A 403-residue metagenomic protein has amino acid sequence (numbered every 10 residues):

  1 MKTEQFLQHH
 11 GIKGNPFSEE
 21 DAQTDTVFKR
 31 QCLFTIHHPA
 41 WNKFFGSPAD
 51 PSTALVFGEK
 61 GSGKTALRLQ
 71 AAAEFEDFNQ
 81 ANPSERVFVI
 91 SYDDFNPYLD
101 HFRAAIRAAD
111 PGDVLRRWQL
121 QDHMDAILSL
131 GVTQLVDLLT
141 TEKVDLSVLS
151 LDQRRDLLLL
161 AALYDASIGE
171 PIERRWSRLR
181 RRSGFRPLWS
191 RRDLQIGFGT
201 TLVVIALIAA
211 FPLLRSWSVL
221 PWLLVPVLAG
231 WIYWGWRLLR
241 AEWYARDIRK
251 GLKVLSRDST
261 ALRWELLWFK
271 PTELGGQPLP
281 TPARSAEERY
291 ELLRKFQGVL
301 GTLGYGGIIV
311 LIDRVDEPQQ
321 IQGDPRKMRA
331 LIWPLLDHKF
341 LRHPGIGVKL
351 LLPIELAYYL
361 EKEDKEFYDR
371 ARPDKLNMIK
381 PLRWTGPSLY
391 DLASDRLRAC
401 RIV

Functional and structural regions predicted by a protein language model:
M1-Q5, F75, W243-V403: The catalytic "switch" region of P-loop NTPases
L7, G11-P16, G58-G61, D93-N96 (+3 more regions): Short, flexible loop/turn elements at secondary-structure junctions
Q8-F45: N-terminal pre-Walker A segment at the start of P-loop NTPase domains
T35-A40, F44-T53, R289-L293, A330-I332: Short linear interaction motifs
P48-Q70, E355: Walker A/P-loop nucleotide-binding motif
A49-S52, G61-S62, S84, G304-G306 (+1 more regions): Short, well-ordered loop/turn elements at secondary-structure boundaries
L55-G58, L67, F88-S91, V310-I312 (+1 more regions): A structural signal for short, well-ordered beta-strand segments and their strand-loop junctions that often border
S62, A66-L303: P-loop NTPase nucleotide-binding core
